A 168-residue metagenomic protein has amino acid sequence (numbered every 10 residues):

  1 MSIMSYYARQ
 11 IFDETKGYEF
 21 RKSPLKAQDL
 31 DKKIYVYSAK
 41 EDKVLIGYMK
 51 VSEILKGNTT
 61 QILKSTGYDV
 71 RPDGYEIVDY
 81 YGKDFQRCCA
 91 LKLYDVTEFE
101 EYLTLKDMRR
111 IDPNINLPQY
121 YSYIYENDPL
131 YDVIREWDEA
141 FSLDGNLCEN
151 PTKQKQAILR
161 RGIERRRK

Functional and structural regions predicted by a protein language model:
I3-L25, E41-I46, I54-K168: Contiguous surface segments at macromolecular interaction interfaces
K26-Y37: Short coil-to-beta transition motif at edge beta-strands of beta-rich domains
